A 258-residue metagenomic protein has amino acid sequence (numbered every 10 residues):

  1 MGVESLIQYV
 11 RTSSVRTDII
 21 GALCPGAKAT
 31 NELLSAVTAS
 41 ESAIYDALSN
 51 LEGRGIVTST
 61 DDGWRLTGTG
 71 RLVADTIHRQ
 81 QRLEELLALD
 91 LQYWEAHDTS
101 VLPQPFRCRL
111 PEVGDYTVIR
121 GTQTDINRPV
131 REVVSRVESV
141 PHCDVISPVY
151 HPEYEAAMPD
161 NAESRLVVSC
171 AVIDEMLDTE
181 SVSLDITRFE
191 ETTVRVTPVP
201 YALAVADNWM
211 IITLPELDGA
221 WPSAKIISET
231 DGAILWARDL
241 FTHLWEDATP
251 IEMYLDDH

Functional and structural regions predicted by a protein language model:
M1-L87: Basic, Lys/Arg-rich alpha-helical nucleic-acid-recognition elements, primarily the DNA-binding modules of transcription
T17-D18, C24, S164-D178, D239 (+3 more regions): Short, compositionally biased leader-like segments
V57, Y116-V118, T192-V194: Generic structural signal for residues in well-ordered beta-strands
Q81-D144, V149: Amphipathic alpha-helical dimerization/coiled-coil segments that flank or bridge DNA-binding/regulatory modules
P111, I119-G121, V167-S169, R195-V199: Conserved beta-strand termini and adjacent loop/short-helix elements that scaffold enzyme active sites in alpha/beta
P129-V182: Primarily the HKD phosphodiesterase
C170-N208: HKD-type phospholipase D/PLD-like phosphodiesterase module
V205, W209-H258: Amphipathic alpha-helical interface segments
